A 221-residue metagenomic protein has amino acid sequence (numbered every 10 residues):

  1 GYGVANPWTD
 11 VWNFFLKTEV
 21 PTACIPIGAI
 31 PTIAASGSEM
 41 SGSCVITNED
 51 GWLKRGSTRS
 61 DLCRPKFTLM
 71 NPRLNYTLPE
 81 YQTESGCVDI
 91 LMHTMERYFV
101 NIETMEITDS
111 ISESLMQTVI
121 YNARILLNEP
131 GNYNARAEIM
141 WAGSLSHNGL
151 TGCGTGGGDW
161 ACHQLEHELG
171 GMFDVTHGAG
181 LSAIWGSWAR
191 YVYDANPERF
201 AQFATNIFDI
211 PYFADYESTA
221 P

Functional and structural regions predicted by a protein language model:
Y2-T104, Q202: A glycine/threonine-rich phosphate-anchoring loop and its flanking beta-alpha core in nucleotide/phosphate-binding
R97-A220: Active-site segments that bind and position negatively charged phosphate/pyrophosphate groups
